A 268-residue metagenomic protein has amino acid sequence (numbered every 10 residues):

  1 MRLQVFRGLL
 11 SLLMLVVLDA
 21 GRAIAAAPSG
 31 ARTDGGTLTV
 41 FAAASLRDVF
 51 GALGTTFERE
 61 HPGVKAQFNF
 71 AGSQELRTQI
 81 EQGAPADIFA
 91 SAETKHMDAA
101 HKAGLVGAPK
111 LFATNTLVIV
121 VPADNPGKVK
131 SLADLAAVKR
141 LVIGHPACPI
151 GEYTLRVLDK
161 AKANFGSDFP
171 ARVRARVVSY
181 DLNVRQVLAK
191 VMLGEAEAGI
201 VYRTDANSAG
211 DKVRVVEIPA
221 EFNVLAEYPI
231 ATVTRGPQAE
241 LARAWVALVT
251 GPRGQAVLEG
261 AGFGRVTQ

Functional and structural regions predicted by a protein language model:
M1-Q4: N-terminal secretory signal peptides that target proteins for export/translocation
R7-R22: Bacterial N-terminal signal peptides
A23-H61, K65-Q74, T78-A84, S91-T94 (+3 more regions): Exported/periplasmic ABC-transporter solute-binding proteins
